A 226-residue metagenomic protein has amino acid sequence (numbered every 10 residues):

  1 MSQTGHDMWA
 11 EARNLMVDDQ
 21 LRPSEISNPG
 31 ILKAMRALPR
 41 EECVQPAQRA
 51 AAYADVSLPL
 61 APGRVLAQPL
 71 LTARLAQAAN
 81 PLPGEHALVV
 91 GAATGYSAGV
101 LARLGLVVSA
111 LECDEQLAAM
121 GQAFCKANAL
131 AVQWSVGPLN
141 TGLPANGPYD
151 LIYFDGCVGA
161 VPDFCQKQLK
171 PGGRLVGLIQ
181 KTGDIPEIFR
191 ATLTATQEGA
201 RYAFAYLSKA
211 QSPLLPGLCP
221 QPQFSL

Functional and structural regions predicted by a protein language model:
M1-V90, Y96-V100, L104, L117-K126 (+1 more regions): Class I SAM-dependent transferase core
N80-Y206: Conserved nucleotide-cofactor-binding alpha/beta core module
L226: Catalytic, metal-anchored helix/loop core of enzyme active sites in primary metabolism
